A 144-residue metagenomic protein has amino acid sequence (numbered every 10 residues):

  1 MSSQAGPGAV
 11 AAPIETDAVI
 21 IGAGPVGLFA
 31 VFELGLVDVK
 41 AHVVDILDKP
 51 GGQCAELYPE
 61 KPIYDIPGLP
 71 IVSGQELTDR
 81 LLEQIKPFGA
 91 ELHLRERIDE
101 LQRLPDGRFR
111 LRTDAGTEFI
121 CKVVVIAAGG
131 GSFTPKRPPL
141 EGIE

Functional and structural regions predicted by a protein language model:
M1-I21, L36-V37, K49, L92-E144: FAD-binding core/adjacent interface of flavoenzyme oxidoreductases
V10-E91: Beta1-alpha1 glycine-rich phosphate/pyrophosphate-binding loop at the start of Rossmann-like nucleotide-binding domains
